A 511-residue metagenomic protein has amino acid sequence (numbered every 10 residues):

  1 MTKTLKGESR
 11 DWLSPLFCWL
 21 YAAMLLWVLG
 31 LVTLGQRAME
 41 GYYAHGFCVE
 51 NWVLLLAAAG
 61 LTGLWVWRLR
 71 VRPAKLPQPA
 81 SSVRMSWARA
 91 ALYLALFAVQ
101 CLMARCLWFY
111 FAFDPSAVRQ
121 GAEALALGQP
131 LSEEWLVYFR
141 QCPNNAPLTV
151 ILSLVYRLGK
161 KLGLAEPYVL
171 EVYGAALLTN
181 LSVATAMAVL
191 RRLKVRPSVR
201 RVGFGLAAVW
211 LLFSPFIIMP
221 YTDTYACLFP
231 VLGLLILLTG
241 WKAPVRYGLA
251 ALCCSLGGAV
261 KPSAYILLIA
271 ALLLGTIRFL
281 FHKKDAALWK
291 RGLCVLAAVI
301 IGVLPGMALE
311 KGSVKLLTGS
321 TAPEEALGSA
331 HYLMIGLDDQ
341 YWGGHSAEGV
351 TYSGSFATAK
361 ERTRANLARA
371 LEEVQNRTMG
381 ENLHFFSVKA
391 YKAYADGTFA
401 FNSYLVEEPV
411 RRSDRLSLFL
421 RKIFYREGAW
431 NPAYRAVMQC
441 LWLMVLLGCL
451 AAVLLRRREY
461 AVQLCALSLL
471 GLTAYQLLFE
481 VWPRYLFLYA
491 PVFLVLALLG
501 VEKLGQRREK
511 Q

Functional and structural regions predicted by a protein language model:
M1-C101, R291-I300: Start-transfer (signal-anchor) and selected internal transmembrane alpha helices of multi-pass inner/ER membrane
G41-L55, L170-G174, K389-L469: Membrane-interface anchor segments at the N-terminal boundary of transmembrane helices in multi-pass membrane enzymes
S116-Q141, P147, Y341-A347: Extracytosolic helix-loop segments that constitute the early lumenal/periplasmic catalytic or substrate-binding loops
L131-S132, K311-R415: Membrane-proximal stem/loop segments at transmembrane-domain junctions that anchor or position
V137-L164, Y173-A176: Short hydrophobic/aromatic helix or loop-helix immediately within or flanking a transmembrane segment in polytopic
L170-L178, G205-L237, V260-L267, Y485-A490: Multi-pass, polyprenyl lipid-linked donor-dependent membrane glycosyltransferases
Y173-K194, L232, L447-A451: Transmembrane-helix motifs of polytopic, lipid-linked glycan transferases
A186-V209, Y460-Q463: Transmembrane-helix signature of polytopic, membrane-embedded enzymes that assemble or transfer cell-envelope glycans
